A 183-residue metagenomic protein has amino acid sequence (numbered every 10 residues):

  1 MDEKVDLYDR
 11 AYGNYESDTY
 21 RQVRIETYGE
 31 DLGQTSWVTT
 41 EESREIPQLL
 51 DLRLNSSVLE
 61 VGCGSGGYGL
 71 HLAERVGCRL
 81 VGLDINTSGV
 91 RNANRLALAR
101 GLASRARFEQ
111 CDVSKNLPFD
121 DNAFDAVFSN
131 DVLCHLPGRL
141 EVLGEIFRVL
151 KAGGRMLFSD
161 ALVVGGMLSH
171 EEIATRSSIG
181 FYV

Functional and structural regions predicted by a protein language model:
M1-E26: N-terminal, positively charged/glycine-rich alpha-helical extensions of SAM-dependent methyltransferases
E26-S36: Class I SAM-dependent methyltransferase Rossmann-like catalytic core, especially the SAM/SAH-binding loop
S36-L54: Conserved alpha-helix/loop element of class I SAM-dependent methyltransferases that forms part of the SAM/SAH-binding
L59-V61, S65-K115: Class I SAM-dependent methyltransferase SAM/SAH-binding core
S114-A126: A short acidic, Gly/Pro-enriched loop at the edge of an enzyme's catalytic core that lines a small-molecule cofactor
D131-H135: A short His-aromatic
L140-R155: A short glycine-rich, Lys/Arg-flanked "PGG" loop and its adjoining helix->strand segment in the class I
A161-Y182: Short, glycine-/aromatic-enriched active-site segment of Class I SAM-dependent methyltransferases
